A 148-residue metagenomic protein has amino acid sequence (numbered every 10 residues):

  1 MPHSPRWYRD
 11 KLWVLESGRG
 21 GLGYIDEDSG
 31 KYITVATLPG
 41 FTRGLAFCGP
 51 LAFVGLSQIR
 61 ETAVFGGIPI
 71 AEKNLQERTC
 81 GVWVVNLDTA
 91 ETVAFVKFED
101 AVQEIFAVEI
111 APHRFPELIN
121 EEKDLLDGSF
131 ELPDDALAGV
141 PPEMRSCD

Functional and structural regions predicted by a protein language model:
M1-K11, L38-P50, Q103-P112: Beta-rich, blade/repeat-based domains predominating in secreted/periplasmic proteins but also intracellular
K11-V14, A52-V54, E117-L118, K123: Conserved beta-propeller blade signature
S17, S57-I59, H113: Short loop/turn segments immediately following the C-termini of beta-strands
G20-G23, E61, V82: Structural signal for beta-propeller blades
D26-G30, N86-A90: Short loop/turn segments that connect beta-strands within beta-propeller blades
T34-P39, V96-D100: Surface loop/turn motifs at the tips and blade-to-blade linkers of beta-strand repeat domains
G55-E77, F130-L132: Short, conserved, GDST-rich strand-edge loop motifs in beta-rich repeat architectures
R78, D88, T92-D148: Sequence/structural signature of beta-propeller modules and their immediately flanking N-terminal secretory/stalk
